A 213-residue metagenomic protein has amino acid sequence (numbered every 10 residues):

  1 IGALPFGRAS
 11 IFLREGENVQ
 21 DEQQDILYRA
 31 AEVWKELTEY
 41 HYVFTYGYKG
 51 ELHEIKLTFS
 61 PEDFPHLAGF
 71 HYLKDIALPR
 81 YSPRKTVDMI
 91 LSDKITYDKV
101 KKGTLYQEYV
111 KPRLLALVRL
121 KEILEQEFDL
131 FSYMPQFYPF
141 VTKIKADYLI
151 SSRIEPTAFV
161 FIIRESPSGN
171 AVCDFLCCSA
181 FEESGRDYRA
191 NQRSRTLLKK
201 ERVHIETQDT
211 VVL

Functional and structural regions predicted by a protein language model:
I1-S151, L213: An acidic, glycine-rich, mixed-charge low-complexity segment common to nucleic-acid enzymes
P112-V212: Conserved binding-pocket/active-site segment within a compact domain
